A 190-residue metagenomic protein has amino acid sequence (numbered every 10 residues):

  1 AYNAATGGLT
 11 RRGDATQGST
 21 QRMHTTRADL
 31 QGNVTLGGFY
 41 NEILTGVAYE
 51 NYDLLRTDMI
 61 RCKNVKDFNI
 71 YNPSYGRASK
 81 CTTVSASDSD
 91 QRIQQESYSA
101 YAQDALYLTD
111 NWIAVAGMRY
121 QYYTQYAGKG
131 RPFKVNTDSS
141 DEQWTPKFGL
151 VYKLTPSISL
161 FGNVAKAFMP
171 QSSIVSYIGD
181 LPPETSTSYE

Functional and structural regions predicted by a protein language model:
A1-A5: Charge-patterned, long linear interaction tracts outside catalytic cores
G7-G13, A78-C81, I158, A167-Q171: Generic detector of short, locally flexible boundary/turn motifs and exposed helical patches
T10-G128: Face-selective signature of the C-terminal outer-membrane beta-barrel domain
Q21, E42-L44, A48-E50, R92-E190: Structural signature of Gram-negative outer-membrane beta-barrels, strongest in the C-terminal barrel of TonB-dependent
